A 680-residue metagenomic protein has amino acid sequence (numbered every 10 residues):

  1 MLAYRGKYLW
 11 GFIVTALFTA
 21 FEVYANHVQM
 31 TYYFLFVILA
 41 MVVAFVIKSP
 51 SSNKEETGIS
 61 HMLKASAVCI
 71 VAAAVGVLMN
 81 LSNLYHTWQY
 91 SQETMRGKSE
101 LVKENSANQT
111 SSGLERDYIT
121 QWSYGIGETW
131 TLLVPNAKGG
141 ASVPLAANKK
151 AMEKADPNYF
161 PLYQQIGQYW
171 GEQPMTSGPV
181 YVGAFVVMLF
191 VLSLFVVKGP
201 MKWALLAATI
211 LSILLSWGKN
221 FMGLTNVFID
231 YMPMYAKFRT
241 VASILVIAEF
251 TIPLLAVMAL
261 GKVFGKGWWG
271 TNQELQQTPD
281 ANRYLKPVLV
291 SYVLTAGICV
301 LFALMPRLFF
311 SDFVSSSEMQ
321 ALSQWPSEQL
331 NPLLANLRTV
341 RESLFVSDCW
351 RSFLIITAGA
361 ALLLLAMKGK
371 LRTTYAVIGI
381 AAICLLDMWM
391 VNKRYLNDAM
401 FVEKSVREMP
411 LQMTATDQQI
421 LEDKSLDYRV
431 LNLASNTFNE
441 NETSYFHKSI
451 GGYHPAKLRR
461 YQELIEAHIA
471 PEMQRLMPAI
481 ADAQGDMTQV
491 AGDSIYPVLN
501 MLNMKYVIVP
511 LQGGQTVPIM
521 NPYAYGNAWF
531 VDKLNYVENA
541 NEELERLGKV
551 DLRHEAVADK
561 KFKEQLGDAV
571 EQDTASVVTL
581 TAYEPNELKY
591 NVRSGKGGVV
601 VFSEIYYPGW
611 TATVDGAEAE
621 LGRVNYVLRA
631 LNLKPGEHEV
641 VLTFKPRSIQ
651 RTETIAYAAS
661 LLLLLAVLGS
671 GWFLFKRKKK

Functional and structural regions predicted by a protein language model:
L2-A20, V28-A73, V197-M413, L633-K680: Contiguous transmembrane helix-bundle modules in multi-pass membrane proteins
S82-S193, M305-S352: Periplasmic/ER-lumenal interhelical loops and adjacent helix-loop junctions in multi-pass membrane proteins
N83, Q92-A107, I252-L255, K286-L301 (+3 more regions): C-terminal, active-site-flanking charged/polar segments
E100-G167, P510-L511, N521-T579, G595: Soluble non-transmembrane domains of integral membrane proteins
T120-L214, T251, V263, G267-Y284 (+7 more regions): Segments forming glycine/polar-rich beta-alpha architectures that bind adenosine-containing cofactors
G125, A137, S316, I380-L411 (+4 more regions): Extracytoplasmic/lumenal acceptor-recognition loop(s) of multi-pass membrane glycoenzymes
M188, K505, G514, H554-K680: Active-site-proximal, structured, solvent-exposed surfaces of multi-pass membrane proteins that position macromolecular
